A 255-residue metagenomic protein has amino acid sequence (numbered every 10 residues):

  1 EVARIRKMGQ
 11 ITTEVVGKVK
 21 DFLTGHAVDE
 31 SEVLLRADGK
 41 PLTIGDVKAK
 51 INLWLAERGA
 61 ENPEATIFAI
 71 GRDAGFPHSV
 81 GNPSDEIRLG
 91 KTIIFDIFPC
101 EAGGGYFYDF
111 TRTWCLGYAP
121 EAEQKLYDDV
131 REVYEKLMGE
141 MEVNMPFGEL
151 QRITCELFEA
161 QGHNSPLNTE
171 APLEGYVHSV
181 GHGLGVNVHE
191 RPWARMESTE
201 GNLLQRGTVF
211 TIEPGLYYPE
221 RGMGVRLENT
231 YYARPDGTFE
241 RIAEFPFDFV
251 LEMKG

Functional and structural regions predicted by a protein language model:
E1-G255: Active-site neighborhoods and metal-handling regions in enzymes and metal-associated proteins
